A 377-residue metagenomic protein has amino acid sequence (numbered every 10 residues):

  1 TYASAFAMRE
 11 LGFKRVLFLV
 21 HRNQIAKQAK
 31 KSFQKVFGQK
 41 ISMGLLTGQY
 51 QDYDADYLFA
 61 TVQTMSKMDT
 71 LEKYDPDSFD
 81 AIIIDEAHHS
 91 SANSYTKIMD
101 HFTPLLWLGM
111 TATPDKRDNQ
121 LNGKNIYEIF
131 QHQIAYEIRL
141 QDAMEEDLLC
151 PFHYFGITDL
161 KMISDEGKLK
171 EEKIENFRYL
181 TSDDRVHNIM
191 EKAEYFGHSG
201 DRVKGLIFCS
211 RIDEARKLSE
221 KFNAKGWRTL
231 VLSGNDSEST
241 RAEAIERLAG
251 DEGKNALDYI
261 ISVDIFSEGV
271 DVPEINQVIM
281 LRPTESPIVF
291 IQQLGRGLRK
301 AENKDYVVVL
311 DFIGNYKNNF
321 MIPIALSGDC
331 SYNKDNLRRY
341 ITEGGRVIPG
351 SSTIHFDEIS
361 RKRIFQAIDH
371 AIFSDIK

Functional and structural regions predicted by a protein language model:
T1-M8, R22, F208: Walker A/P-loop
F13-V16, N23-L45, Q49: Conserved helix-turn-beta segment of the N-terminal RecA-like "Helicase ATP-binding" lobe in SF1/SF2 helicases
K27, G44-L45, Y50-Q51, T70 (+2 more regions): Conserved helicase ATPase core of P-loop NTP-dependent helicases/translocases
T47-A81, A92-K97: Conserved helix/coil segment N-terminal to the catalytic DExD/H
H88-H153: Post-DEXD/H (motif II) to motif III coupling segment of the RecA-like Helicase ATP-binding lobe
H132-L206: Conserved interdomain linker/interface between the two RecA-like ATPase lobes of SF2 helicase motors
Y195, G200, M321-K377: Long, largely alpha-helical accessory region at the distal end of helicase-like NTP-driven motors
P287-Q292, R296-L326: Conserved segment of the helicase C-terminal RecA-like domain
